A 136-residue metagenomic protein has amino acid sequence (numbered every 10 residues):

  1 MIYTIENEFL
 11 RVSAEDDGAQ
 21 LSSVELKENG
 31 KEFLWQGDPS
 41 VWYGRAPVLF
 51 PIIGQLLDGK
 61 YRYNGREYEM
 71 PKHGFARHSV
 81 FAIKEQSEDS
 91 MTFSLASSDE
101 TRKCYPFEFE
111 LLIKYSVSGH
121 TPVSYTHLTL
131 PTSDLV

Functional and structural regions predicted by a protein language model:
M1-V123: Surface-exposed acidic/polar loop and edge beta-strand patches at domain peripheries
H127, T132-V136: Single conserved hydrophobic/aromatic residue that forms the stacking wall/gate of nucleotide- or nucleobase-binding
